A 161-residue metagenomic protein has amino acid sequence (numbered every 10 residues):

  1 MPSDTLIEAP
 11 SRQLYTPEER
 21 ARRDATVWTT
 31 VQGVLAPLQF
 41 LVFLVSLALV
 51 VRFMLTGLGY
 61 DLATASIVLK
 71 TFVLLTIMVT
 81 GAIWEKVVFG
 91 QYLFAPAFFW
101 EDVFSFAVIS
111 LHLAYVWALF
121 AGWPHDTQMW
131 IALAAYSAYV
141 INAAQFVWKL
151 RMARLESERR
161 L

Functional and structural regions predicted by a protein language model:
P2-P10, T30-M54, Y60-V88, A97-R151: Hydrophobic cores of alpha-helical transmembrane segments in multi-pass integral membrane proteins
T16-T29: Cytosolic juxtamembrane amphipathic/interface segments immediately preceding and feeding into a transmembrane helix
L93-A95: Interfacial helix-loop-helix linkers and transmembrane-helix boundary segments in multi-pass membrane proteins
R154-L161: Short, highly charged, low-complexity non-transmembrane loops/tails of multi-pass membrane proteins
